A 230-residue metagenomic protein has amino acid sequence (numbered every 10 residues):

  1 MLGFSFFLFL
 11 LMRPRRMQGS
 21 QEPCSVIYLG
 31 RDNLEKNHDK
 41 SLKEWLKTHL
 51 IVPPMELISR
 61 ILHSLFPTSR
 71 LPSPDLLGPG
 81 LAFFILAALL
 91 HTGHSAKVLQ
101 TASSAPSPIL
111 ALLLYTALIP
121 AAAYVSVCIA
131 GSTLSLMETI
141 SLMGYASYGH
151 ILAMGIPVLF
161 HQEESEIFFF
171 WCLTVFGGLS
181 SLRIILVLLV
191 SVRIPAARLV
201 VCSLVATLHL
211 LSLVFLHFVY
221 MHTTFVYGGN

Functional and structural regions predicted by a protein language model:
M1-F4, L8-P54: Terminal intrinsically disordered, low-complexity, charge-rich regions
Q18-Q21, Q100, Q162: Residue-identity detector for glutamine
S20-P23, G93, L211, V219: Compositionally biased, intrinsically disordered low-complexity segments enriched in polar/proline residues
Y28, Y115, Y124, Y145-Y148 (+2 more regions): Sequence-level detector for tyrosine residue identity
L34, K97, I156-P157: Short hydrophobic/aromatic-rich motifs at helix boundaries and adjacent loops
H38-L136: Selected alpha-helical membrane-embedding segments in polytopic membrane proteins
I129-F225: Hydrophobic alpha-helical transmembrane segments and adjacent short intramembrane/lumenal linkers of inner/organellar
